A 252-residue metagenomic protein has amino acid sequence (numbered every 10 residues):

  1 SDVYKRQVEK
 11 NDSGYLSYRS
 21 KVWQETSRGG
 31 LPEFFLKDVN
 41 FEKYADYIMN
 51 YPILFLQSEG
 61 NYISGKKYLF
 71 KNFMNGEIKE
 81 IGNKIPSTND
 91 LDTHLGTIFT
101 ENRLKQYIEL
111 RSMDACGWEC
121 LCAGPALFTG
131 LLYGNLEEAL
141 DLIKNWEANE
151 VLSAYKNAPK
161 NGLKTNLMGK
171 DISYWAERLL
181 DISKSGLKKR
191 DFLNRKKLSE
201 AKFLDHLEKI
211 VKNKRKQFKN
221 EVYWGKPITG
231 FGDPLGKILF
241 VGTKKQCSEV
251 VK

Functional and structural regions predicted by a protein language model:
V3-Y4: Short, small-residue-biased leader/transition segments that mark boundaries at the very start of proteins
E9-S20, K144-V151, S199-I210: A glycine-rich phosphate-binding loop feature that marks nucleotide/adenosyl-phosphate handling sites
S20-A115: A conserved active-site cap/scaffold subdomain adjacent to cofactor or substrate pockets
K37, F41, I63, E80-K84 (+9 more regions): Intrinsic-disorder-associated interaction segments
K43, D90, H94, E138 (+7 more regions): Exposed alpha-helical structural elements
Y47, H94-I98, N157, I182 (+5 more regions): Residues that form generic nucleotide/phosphate-binding pockets
N102, Y107-S199: Substrate-recognition/cap regions that form aromatic- and gly/pro-loop-enriched pockets for small-molecule ligands
R190-K252: C-terminal amphipathic alpha-helical interaction region
